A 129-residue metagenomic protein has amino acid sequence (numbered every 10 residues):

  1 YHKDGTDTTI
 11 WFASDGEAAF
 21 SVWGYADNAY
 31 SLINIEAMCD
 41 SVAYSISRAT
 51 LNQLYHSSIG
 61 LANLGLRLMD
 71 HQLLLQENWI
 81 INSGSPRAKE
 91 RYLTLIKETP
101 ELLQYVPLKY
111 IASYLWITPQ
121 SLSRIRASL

Functional and structural regions predicted by a protein language model:
Y1-T6: Cytochrome P450 core scaffold surrounding the K-helix E-X-X-R motif and the conserved "meander" helix-loop region
T8-R67: Cyclic-nucleotide recognition modules
C39, S45, S58-I59, I81-L93 (+1 more regions): A general structural signal for short secondary-structure boundary/capping elements
T50-E77, G84-S85, K89, L108: Alpha-helical bundle regulatory/interaction domains
L75-W79, T99-L102: Alpha-helix C-capping/helix-to-loop hinge sites
P86-L129: Phosphate-/nucleic-acid-contacting segments
